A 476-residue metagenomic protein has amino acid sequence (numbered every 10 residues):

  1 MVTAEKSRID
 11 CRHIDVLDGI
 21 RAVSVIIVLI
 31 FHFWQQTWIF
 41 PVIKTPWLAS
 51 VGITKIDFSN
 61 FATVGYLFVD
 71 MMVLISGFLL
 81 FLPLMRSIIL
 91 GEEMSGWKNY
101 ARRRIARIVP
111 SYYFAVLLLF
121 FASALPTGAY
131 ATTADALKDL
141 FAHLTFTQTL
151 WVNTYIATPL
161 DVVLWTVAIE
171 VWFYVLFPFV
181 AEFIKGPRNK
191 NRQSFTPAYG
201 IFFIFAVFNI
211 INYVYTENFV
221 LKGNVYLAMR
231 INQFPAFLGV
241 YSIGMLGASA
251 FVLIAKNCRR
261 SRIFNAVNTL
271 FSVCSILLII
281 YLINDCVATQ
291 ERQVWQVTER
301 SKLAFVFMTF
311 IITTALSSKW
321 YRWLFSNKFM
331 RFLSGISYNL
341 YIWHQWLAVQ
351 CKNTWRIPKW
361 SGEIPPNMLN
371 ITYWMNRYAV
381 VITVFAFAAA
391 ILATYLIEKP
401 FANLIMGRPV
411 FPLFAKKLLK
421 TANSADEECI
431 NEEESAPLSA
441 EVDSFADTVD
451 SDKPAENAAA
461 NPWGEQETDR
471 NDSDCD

Functional and structural regions predicted by a protein language model:
M1-I9, F31, Y321-M330, Q345-D447 (+3 more regions): C-terminal "closing" transmembrane helix and its immediate cytosolic amphipathic cap in multi-pass membrane proteins
E5-I26, T63-V64, W97-R102, I108-V109 (+10 more regions): Functional transmembrane helices that form membrane-embedded active or gating regions
E5-R8, G52-I56, I89-W97, A101 (+6 more regions): Juxtamembrane loop-helix boundary motifs flanking transmembrane segments in multi-pass membrane proteins
C11-L84, R102, A106-G128, T145-T154 (+10 more regions): Kinked, hydrophobic transmembrane alpha-helices enriched for aromatic residues and small/kink-inducing positions
L84-E92, A122, P126, Y130 (+10 more regions): Membrane-interfacial segments
G128-D139: Outer-pore turret/helix-boundary of cation channels
K138-A168, F173-L303, C351-P358, E363-F385: Aromatic-enriched alpha-helical transmembrane segments of multi-pass intramembrane proteins
P454-A459, W463-E467: SF2 DExD/H RNA helicase N-terminal ATP-binding lobe
